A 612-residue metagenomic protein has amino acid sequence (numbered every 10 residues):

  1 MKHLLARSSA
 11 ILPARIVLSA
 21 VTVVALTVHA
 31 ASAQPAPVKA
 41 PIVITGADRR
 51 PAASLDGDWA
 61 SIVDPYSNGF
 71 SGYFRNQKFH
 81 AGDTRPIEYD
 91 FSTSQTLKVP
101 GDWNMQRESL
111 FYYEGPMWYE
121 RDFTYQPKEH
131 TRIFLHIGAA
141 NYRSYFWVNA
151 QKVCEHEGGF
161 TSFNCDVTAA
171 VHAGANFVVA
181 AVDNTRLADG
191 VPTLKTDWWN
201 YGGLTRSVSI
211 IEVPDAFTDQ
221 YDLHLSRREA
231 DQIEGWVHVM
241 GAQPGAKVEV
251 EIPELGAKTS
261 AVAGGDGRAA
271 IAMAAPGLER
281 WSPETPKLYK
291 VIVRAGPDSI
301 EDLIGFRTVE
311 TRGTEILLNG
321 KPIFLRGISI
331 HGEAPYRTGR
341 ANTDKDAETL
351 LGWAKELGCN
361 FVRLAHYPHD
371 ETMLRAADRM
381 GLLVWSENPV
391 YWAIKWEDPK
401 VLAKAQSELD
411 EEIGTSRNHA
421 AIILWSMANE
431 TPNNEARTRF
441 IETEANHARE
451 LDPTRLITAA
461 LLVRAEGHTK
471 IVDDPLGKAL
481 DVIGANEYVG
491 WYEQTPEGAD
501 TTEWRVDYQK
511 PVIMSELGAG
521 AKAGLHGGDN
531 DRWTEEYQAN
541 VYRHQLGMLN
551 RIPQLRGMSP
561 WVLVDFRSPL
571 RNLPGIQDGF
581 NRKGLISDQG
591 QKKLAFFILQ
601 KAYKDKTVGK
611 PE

Functional and structural regions predicted by a protein language model:
M1-L12: N-terminal secretory signal peptides that target proteins for export/translocation
P13-T27: Bacterial N-terminal signal peptides
S32-N104, V179-A181, T185-A188, R543 (+1 more regions): Accessory carbohydrate-binding/adhesion or oligomerization-edge regions at the termini of glycan-active proteins
P35-P41, T45-G46, I62-Y66, S109-L110 (+3 more regions): Accessory beta-strand-rich segments of carbohydrate-active enzymes
A47-S71, A140, N200-G203, A216 (+6 more regions): Substrate-binding clefts and catalytic carboxylate motifs of secreted carbohydrate-active enzymes
K98-Y125, E129-N149, C154-E155, I211 (+9 more regions): Active-site-adjacent substrate/metal-binding segments within catalytic domains of carbohydrate-active enzymes
H172-A175, H238-R312: Extended acidic/polar, glycine-enriched regions that form or flank non-catalytic beta-rich accessory modules
D215-Q243, D605-E612: Surface beta-strand/loop "capping" patches
